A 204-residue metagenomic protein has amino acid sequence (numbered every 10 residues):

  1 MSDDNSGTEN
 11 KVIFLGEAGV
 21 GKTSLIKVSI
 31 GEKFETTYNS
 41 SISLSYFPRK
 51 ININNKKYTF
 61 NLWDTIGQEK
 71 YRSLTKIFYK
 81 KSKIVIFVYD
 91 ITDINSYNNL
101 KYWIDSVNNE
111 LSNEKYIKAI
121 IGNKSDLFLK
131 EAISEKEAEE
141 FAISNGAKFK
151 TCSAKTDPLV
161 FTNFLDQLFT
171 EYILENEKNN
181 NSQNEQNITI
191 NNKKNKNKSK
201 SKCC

Functional and structural regions predicted by a protein language model:
M1-T23, K27-G31, K50-K57, L111-C204: Conserved P-loop small GTPase signature centered on TRAFAC-class small GTPases
N10, I66-G67, F78, K83 (+2 more regions): Preference for well-ordered, secondary-structure-rich cores of eukaryotic proteins
G31-N39: Post-Walker A helix-loop "phosphate-sensing" segment adjacent to the P-loop in P-loop NTPases
F47-P48, R72-I77: Conserved alpha-helical scaffold flanking the Walker A/P-loop in AAA+ ATPase domains
Y58-S73: Switch II (G3) loop of P-loop NTPases
L62, V88, I121: Generic enzyme active-site microenvironment
K70-L74, S96, E137, L159-V160: Short acidic active-site motifs
S82-K101, L111, D126-A132, K155: Conserved Switch II/interswitch segment of TRAFAC-class P-loop GTPases
